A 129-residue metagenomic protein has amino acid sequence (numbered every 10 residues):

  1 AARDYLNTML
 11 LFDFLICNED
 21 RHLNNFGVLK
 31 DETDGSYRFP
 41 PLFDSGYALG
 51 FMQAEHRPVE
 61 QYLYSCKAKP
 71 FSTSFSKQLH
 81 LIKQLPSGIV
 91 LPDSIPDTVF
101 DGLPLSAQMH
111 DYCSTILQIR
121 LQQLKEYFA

Functional and structural regions predicted by a protein language model:
A1-N18, H22-L23, G27-A129: Anionic ligand-binding catalytic core segments
